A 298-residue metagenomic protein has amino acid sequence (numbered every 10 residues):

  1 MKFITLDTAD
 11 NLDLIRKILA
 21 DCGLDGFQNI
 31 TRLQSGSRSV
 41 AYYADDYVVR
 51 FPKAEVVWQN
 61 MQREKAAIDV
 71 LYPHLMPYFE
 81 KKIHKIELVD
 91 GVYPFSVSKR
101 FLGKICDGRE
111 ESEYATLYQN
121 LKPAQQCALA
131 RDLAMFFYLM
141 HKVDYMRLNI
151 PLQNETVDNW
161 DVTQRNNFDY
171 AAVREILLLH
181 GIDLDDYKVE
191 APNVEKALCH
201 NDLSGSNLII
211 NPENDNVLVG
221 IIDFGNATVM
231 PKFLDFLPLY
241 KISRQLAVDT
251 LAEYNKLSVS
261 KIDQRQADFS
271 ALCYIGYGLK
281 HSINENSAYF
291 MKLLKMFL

Functional and structural regions predicted by a protein language model:
M1-A9: A short, highly charged nucleic-acid-interacting micro-segment common to nuclease and nuclease-linked defense proteins
D10-L24, L117-R131, Y138-N201, N211-E213 (+2 more regions): An alpha-helical support segment within catalytic cores of ATP-dependent transferases
L24-G26, A44-V48, M76, K241-Q245 (+1 more regions): Short glycine/proline-enriched coil/turn segments at helix->beta-strand junctions
N29-L152: ATP-binding pocket architecture of kinase catalytic cores
S35-R38, R131, T228-L298: Helix-rich C-terminal or lid/interface subdomains of diverse kinases
S39-Y43, D185-L234: Active-site acidic catalytic loop and adjacent metal/ATP-binding pocket of ATP-dependent phosphoryl transfer enzymes
R50-P52, I83-H84, L152, L198-N201 (+3 more regions): Short beta-strand segments
A66, E113-T116, N216, L237-L239 (+2 more regions): Glycine-rich, phosphate-binding/catalytic loops in enzymes
